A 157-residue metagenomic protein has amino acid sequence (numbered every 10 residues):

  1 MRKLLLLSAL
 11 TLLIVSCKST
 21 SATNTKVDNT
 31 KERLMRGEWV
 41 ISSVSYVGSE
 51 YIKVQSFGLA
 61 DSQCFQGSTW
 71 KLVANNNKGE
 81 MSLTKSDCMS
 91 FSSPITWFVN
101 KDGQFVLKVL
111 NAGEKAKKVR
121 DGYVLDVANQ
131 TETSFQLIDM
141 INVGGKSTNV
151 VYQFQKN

Functional and structural regions predicted by a protein language model:
M1-L4, K18-S19: Positively charged n-region of N-terminal signal peptides that target proteins for export
L4-L13: Sec-dependent N-terminal signal peptides
C17-S93, K101-N157: Lipid interaction determinants
W97: Single-stranded nucleic-acid nicking/binding segments centered on His-rich, glycine/basic loops
